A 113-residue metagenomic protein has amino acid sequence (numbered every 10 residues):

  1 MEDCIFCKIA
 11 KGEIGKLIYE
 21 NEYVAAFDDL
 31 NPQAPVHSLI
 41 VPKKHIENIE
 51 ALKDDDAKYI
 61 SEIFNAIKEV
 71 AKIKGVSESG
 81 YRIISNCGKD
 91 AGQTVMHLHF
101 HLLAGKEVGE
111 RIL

Functional and structural regions predicted by a protein language model:
M1-L113: HIT superfamily nucleotide-processing domains
